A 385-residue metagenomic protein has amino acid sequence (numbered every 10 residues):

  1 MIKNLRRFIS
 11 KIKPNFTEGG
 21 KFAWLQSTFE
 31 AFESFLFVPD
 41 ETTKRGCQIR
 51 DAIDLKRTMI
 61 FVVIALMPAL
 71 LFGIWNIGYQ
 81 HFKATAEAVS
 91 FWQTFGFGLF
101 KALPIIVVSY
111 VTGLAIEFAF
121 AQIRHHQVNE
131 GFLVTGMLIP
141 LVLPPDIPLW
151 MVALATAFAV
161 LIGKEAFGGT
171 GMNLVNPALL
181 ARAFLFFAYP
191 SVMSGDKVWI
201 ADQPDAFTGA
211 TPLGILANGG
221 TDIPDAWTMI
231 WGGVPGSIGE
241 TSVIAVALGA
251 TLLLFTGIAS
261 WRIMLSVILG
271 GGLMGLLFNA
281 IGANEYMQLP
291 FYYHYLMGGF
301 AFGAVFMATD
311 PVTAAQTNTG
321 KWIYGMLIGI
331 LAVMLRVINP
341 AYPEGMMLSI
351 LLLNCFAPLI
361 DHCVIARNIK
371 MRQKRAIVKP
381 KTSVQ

Functional and structural regions predicted by a protein language model:
M1-I106, S383-Q385: N-terminal signal-anchor module of multipass membrane proteins
T43-I49, G113-R124, L161-G171, L248-T256 (+1 more regions): C-terminal ends of transmembrane helices
F95-V111, D146-A155, I215, M229 (+2 more regions): Structural signature of hydrophobic alpha-helical transmembrane segments
T112-E117, F132-L141, T156-G163, A245-L253 (+3 more regions): Hydrophobic, membrane-inserted alpha-helices
G168-A247: Long hydrophobic alpha-helical segments that form multi-pass transmembrane helix bundles in integral membrane proteins
L174-L179, F291-G298, K321, A341-L351: Loop-to-transmembrane alpha-helix initiation sites
M264-L269, L273-N318: A beta-strand-loop signature enriched in Asp, Gly, Thr, and Trp that corresponds to the sialidase/neuraminidase Asp-box
N339-Q373: Membrane-helix cytosolic exit motif
